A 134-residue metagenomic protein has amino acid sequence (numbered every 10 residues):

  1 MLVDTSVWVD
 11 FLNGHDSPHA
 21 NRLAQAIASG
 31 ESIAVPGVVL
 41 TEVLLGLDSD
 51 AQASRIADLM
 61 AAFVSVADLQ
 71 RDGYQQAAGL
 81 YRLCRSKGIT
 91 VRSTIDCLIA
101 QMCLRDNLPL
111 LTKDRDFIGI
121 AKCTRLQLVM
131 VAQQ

Functional and structural regions predicted by a protein language model:
M1-V35, L45-A61: Short, well-structured N-terminal submotif of metal-dependent ribonuclease cores
D4, P36, R92-S93, D114 (+1 more regions): Histidine- and aromatic-rich ligand-binding microenvironments
W8-V9, L40-V43, F117: A generic structural signal for short hydrophobic patches within well-formed alpha-helices
A20, L40, A53, Y74-A78 (+1 more regions): A general structural signal for well-ordered alpha-helical segments in protein cores
S29-G30, A62-F63, K87, D106 (+1 more regions): Structured helix-beta-strand junction loops
D50-S54, R85, Q127-M130: Short, hinge-like loop/turn segments at secondary-structure boundaries
S65-L111: Active-site neighborhoods of divalent-metal-dependent phosphate/nucleic-acid chemistry enzymes
A100, L104-Q134: Acidic, PIN/NYN-like endoribonuclease modules and their adjacent C-terminal/linker elements
